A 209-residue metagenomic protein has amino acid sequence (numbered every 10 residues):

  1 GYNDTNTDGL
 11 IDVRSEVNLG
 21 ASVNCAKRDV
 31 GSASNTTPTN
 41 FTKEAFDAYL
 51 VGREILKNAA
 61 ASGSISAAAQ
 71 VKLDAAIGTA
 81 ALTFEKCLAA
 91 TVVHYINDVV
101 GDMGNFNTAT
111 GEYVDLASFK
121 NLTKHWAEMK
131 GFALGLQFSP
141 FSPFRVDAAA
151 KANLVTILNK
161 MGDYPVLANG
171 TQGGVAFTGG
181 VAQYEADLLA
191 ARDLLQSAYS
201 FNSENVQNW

Functional and structural regions predicted by a protein language model:
G1-W209: Mature extracytoplasmic or organellar-lumen-exposed domains after removal of signal/transit peptides
